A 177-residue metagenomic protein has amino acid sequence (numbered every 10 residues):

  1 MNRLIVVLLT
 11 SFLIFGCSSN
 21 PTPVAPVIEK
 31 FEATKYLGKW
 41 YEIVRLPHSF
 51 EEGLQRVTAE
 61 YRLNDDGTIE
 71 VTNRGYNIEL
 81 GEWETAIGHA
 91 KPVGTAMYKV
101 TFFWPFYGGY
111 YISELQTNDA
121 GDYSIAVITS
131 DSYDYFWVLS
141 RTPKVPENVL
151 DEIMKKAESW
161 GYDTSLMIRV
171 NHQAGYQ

Functional and structural regions predicted by a protein language model:
M1-L4: Positively charged n-region of N-terminal signal peptides that target proteins for export
V6-I14: Bacterial N-terminal signal peptides
C17-Q177: A beta-rich soluble binding module of mature secreted/lumenal proteins
